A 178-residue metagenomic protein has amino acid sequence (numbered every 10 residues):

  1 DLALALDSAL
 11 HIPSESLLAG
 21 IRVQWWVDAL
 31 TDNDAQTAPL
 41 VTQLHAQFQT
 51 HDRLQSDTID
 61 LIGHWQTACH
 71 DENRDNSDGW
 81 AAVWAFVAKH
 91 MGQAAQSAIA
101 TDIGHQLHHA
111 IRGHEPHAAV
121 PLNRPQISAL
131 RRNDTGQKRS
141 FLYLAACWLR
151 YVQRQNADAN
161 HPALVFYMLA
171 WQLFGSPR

Functional and structural regions predicted by a protein language model:
D1-V27, Q36-H45, T58-I62, S77-R178: Catalytic cores of Mg2+-dependent Asp-rich isoprenoid enzymes
L30: Glycine-rich loop at the start of a catalytic domain that most often binds anionic cofactors/ligands
R53-L54: Ligand-binding beta-strand-loop-alpha-helix segment within the catalytic cores of soluble metabolic enzymes
G63-D71: Acidic/His metal-coordination segments adjacent to aromatic residues that form catalytic metal sites in metalloenzymes
